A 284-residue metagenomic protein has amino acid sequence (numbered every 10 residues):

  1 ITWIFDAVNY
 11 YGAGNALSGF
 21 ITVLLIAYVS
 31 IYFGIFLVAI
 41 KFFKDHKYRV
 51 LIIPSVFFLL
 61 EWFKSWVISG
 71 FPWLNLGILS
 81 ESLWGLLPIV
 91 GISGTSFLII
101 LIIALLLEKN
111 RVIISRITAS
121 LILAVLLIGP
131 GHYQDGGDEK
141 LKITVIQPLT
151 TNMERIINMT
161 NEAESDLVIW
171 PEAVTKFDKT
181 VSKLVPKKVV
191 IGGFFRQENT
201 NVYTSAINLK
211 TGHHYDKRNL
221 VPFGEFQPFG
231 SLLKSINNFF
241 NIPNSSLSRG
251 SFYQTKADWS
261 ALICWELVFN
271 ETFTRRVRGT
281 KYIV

Functional and structural regions predicted by a protein language model:
I1-H132, V284: Membrane-embedded alpha-helical bundles of multi-pass enzymes that act on lipidic or dolichyl-linked glycan substrates
G131-V284: Soluble catalytic domains of enzymes that build or remodel membrane lipids, polysaccharides, and related
